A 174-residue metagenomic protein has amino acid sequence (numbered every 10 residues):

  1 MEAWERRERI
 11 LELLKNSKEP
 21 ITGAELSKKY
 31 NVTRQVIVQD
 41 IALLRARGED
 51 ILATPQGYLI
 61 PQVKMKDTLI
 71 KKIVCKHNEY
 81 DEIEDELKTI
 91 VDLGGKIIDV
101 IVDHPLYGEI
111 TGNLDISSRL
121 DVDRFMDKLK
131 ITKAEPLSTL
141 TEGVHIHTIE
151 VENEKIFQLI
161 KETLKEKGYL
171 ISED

Functional and structural regions predicted by a protein language model:
M1-K28: Extreme N-terminal segment that seeds HTH/winged-HTH DNA-binding domains in transcriptional regulators
E8, E12, Q39-A42, K88 (+2 more regions): Solvent-exposed alpha-helical segments within well-ordered globular domains of core cellular machineries
P20-A53: N-terminal helix-turn-helix
A24, T54-P55, V100, D174: Residue-level detector of family-conserved "landmark" positions at structurally sensitive sites
K28, Y58, H104-P105: Conserved beta-strand edge residues that scaffold enzyme active sites
I51-Q62: Minor-groove-contacting beta-hairpin "wing" of winged helix-turn-helix DNA-binding domains
T68-D174: Mid-protein regulatory/catalytic core that forms ligand/cofactor-binding pockets and protein-protein interaction
